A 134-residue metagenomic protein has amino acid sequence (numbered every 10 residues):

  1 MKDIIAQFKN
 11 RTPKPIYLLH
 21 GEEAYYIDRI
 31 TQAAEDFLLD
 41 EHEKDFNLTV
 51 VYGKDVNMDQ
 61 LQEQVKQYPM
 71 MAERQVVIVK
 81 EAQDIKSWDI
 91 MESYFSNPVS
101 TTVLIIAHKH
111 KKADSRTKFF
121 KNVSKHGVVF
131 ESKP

Functional and structural regions predicted by a protein language model:
M1-P134: Conserved beta/loop motifs at nucleotide-recognition and modification sites
